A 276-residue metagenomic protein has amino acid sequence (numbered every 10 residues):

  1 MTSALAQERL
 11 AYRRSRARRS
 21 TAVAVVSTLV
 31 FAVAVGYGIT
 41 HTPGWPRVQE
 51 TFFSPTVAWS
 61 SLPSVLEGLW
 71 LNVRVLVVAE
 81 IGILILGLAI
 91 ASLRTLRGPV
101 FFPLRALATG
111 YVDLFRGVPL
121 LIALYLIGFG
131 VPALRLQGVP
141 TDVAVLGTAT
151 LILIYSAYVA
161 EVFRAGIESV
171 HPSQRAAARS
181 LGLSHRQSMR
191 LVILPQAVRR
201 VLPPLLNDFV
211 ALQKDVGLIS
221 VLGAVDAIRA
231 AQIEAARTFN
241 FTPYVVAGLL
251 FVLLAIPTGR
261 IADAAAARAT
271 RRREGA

Functional and structural regions predicted by a protein language model:
M1-A276: Transmembrane alpha-helices and adjacent helix-loop boundaries
